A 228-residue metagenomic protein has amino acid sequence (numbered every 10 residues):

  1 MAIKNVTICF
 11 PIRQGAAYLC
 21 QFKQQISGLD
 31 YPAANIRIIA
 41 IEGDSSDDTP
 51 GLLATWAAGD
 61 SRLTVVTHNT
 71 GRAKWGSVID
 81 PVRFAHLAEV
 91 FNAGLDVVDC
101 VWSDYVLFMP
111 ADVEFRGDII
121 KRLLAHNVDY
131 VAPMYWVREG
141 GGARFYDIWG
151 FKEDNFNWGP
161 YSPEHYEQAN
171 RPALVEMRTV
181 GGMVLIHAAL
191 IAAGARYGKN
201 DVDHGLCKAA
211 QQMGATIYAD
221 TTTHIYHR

Functional and structural regions predicted by a protein language model:
N5-T7, R37, G205: Cell-envelope/extracellular polymer assembly enzymes that use nucleotide-activated donors
Y18, D47-W56: Acidic helix N-cap motif at the loop->helix transition within catalytic regions of sugar-transfer enzymes
Q24-N35: Short, acidic, metal-binding catalytic loop of nucleotide-sugar glycosyltransferases
A34-D44, V66-T70: Short beta-strand/loop segment that forms part of the nucleotide-sugar
L52-S103: Active-site-proximal specificity loops/subdomain of glycosyltransferases
W102-E114: Short beta-strand-to-loop acidic/aromatic patch adjacent to the donor-nucleotide binding site
R116-Y197: Conserved catalytic core of nucleotide-sugar-dependent glycosyltransferases
V175-E176, V184, R196-G198, H204-H227: Catalytic donor-sugar/metal-binding loop of nucleotide-sugar-dependent glycosyltransferases
